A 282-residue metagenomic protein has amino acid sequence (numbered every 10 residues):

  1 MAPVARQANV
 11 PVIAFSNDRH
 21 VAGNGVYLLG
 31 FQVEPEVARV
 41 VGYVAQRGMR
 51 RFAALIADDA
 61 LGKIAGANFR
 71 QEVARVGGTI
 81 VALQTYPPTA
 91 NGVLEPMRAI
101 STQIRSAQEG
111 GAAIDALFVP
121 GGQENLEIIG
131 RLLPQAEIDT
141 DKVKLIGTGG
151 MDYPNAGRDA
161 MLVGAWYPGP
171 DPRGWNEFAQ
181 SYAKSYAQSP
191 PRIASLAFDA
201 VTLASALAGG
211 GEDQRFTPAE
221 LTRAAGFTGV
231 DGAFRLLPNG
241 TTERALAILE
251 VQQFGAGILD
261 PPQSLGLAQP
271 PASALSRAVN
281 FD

Functional and structural regions predicted by a protein language model:
M1-D282: Extracytosolic ligand-binding ectodomains
